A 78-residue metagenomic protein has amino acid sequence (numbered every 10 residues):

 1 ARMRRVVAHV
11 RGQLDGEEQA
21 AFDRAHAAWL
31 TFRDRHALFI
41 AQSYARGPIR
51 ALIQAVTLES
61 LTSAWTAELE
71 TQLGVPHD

Functional and structural regions predicted by a protein language model:
A1-D78: N-terminal alpha-helical modules
